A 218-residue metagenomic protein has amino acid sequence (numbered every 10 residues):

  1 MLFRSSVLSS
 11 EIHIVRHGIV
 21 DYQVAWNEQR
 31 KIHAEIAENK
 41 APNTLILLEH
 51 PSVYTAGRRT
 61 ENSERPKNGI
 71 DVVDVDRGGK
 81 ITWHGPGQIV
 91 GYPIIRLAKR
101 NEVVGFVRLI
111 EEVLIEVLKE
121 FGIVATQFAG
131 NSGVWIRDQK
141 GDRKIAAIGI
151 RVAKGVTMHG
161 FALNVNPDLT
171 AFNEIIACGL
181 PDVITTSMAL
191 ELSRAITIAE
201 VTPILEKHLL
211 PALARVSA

Functional and structural regions predicted by a protein language model:
F3-I145, V152, T170, E174 (+1 more regions): N-terminal lobe of the biotin/lipoate ligase/transferase fold
I94, G149, A162-N164: Residue-level recognition of well-ordered beta-strand positions that form the cores of beta-sheet-rich folds across
W135, T170-A218: C-terminal accessory segment of soluble enzyme catalytic cores
I150-V156: Short, active-site-adjacent segments that bind or coordinate small-molecule cofactors and metal centers
V156-L169: Conserved phosphate/anionic-ligand binding catalytic regions in large, soluble enzymes, centered on
